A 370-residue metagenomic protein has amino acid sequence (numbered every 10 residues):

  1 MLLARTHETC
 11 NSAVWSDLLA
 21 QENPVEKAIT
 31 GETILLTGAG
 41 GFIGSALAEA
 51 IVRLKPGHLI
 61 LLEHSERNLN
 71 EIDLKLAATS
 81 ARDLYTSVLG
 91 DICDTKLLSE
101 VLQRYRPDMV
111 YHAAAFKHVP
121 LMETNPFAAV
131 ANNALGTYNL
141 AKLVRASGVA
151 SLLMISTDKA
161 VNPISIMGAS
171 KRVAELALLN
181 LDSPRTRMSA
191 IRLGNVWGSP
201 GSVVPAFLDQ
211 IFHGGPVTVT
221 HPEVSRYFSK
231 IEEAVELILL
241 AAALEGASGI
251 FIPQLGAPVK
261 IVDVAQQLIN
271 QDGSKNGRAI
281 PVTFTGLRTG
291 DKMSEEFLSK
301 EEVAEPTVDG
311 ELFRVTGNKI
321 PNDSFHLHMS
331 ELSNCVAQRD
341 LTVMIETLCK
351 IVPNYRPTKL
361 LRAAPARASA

Functional and structural regions predicted by a protein language model:
M1-Y111, F297, V303: N-terminal Rossmann/SDR dinucleotide-binding element
R5-T9, P24-A28, E175-V196, P200-A370: Strand-loop microenvironment adjacent to phosphate/nucleotide-handling motifs in alpha/beta enzyme folds
P56-G57, S147-S151, T186: A short helix->loop->beta-strand "cap" motif at the edges of active sites that frequently abuts
L76, R104, P126-A128, G168-V173 (+2 more regions): Short secondary-structure boundary/capping segments
S87, A129, L152, M188-I191 (+1 more regions): Hydrophobic/aromatic anchor residues within beta-strands of the central parallel beta-sheet of Rossmann-like
C93, A160, V196-G198: Conserved sequence/active-site signature of Rossmann-fold short-chain dehydrogenase/reductase
K96, A134, Y138, V235: Conserved active-site region of classical short-chain dehydrogenase/reductase
R106, H112, F116-R172, N180-L181: Conserved Rossmann-fold NAD(P)-dependent oxidoreductase catalytic core, especially the SDR/UDP-sugar
